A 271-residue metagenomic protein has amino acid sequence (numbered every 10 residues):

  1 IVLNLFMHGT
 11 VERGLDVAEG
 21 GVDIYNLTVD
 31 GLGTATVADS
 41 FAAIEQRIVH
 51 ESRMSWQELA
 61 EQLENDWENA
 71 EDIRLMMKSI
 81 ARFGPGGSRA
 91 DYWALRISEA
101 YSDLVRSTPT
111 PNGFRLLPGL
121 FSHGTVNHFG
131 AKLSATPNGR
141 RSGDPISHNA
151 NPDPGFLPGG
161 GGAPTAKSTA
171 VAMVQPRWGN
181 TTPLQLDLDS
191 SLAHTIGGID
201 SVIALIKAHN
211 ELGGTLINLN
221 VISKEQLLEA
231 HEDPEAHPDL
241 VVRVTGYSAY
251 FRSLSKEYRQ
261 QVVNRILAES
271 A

Functional and structural regions predicted by a protein language model:
I1-A271: Acidic, glycine-enriched catalytic cores built around paired aspartates
